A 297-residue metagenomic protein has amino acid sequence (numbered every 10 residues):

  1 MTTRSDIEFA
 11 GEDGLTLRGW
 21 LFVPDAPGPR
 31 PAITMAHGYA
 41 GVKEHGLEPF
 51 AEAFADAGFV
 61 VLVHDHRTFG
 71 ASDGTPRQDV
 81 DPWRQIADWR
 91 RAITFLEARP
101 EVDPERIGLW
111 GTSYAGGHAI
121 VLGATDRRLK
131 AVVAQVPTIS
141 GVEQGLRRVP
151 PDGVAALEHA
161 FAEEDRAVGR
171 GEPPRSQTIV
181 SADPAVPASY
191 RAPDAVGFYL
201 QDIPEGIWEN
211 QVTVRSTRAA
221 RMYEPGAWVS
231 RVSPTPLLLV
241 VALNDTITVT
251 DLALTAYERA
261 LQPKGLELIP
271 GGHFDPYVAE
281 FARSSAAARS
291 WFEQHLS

Functional and structural regions predicted by a protein language model:
M1-G28: N-terminal cap/lid segment of alpha/beta-hydrolase-fold proteins
G38-E52, H66: The serine-hydrolase catalytic nucleophile loop
V42-G46, F69-P104, G108, Y277-A279 (+1 more regions): Catalytic nucleophile-loop/oxyanion-hole region of alpha/beta-hydrolase and closely related hydrolase-like folds
A53-D73: Conserved alpha/beta-hydrolase
I120-L200: Alpha/beta-hydrolase-fold enzymes
V232-S233, L239-V241: Short beta-strand/loop motif that positions the catalytic acidic residue of the alpha/beta-hydrolase fold
T246-L252: Conserved alpha/beta-hydrolase "acid-adjacent" motif
A260-F274: Catalytic histidine neighborhood in serine/cysteine hydrolases with alpha/beta-hydrolase-type architecture
